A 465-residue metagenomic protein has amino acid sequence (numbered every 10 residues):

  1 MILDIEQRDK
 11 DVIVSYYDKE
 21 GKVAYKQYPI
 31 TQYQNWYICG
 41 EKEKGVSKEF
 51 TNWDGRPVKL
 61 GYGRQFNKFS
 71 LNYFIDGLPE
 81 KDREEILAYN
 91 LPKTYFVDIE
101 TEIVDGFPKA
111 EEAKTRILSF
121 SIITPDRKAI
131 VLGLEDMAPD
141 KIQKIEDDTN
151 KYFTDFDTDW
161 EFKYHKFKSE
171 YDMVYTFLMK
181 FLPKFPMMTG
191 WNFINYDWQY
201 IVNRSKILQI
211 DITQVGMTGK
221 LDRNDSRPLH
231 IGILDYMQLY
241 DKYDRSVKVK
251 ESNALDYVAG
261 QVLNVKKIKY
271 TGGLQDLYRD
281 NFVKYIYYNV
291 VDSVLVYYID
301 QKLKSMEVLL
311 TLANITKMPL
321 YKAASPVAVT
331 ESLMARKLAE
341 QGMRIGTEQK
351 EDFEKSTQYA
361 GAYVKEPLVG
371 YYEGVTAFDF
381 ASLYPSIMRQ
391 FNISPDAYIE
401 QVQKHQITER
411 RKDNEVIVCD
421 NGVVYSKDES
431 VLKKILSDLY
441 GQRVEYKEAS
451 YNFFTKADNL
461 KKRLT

Functional and structural regions predicted by a protein language model:
M1-L71, P183, I207-L229, N264 (+8 more regions): Non-catalytic nucleic-acid-binding interfaces of large nucleic-acid enzymes and RNP effectors
D4-Y17, K22-K42, S70-N72, G77-M187: Conserved RNase H-like, two-metal-ion catalytic cores of nucleic-acid enzymes
I86-D105, N203, I212-T213, T218 (+1 more regions): Extended, Lys/Arg-enriched charged tracts that mediate electrostatic binding to polyanionic substrates
V104-F107, I130-L132, W198-Q199, K242-Y243 (+6 more regions): Short helix/loop capping segments that flank catalytic or ligand/cofactor-binding pockets
E111-K114, V202-D211, N314, Q390-A397: Short secondary-structure boundary/capping segments
I117-R127, V131-L132, I142, F185-F282 (+2 more regions): Metal-dependent phosphoesterase core characteristic of DEDDh/y 3'-5' exonuclease domains
G273-N392, D458, K462-T465: Common nucleic-acid-contacting/processivity interface regions adjacent to the catalytic cores of nucleic-acid enzymes
E373-G374, F380-T465: Helical catalytic core of nucleic-acid polymerases
